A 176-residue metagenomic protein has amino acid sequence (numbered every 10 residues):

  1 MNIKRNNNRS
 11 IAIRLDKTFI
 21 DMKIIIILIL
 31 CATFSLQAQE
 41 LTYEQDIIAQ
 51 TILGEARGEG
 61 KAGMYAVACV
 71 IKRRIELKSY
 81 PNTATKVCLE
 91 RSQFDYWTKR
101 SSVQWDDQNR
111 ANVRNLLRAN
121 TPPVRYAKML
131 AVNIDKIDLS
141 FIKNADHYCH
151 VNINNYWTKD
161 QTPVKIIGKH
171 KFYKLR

Functional and structural regions predicted by a protein language model:
K17-I25: Positively charged n-region of N-terminal signal peptides that target proteins for export
I24-F34: Sec-dependent N-terminal signal peptides
Q39-R176: Bacterial extracytoplasmic/cell-wall-associated proteins, especially those involved in peptidoglycan
